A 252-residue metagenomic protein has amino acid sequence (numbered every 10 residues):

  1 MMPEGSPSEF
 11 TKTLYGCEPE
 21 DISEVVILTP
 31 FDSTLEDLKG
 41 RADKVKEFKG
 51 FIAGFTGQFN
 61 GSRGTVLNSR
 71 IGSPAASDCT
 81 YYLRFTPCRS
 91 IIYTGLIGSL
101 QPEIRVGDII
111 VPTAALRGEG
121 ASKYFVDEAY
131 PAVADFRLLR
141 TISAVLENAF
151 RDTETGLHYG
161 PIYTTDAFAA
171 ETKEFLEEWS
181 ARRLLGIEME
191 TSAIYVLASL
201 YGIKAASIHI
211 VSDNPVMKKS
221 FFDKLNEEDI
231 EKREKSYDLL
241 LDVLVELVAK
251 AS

Functional and structural regions predicted by a protein language model:
M1-T141: Metabolite-binding pocket within alpha/beta catalytic cores that recognizes anionic/polar moieties
F31, G98, Y163-F168, A193 (+2 more regions): Glycine-rich beta-alpha junction loops
V45-K49, R151-Y159, K250-S252: Flexible, glycine/charged-enriched surface loops at secondary-structure junctions
A129-R182: Active-site rim beta-loop-alpha module in soluble metabolic enzymes
T141-D152, L197, L239-A251: Generic non-transmembrane alpha-helical segments
E174-E178, R182-N214: A C-terminal functional module that forms or caps the active site or interfaces directly with catalytic machinery
M217-S252: His/Asp/Glu-rich mid-to-C-terminal helical/loop segments that flank catalytic regions of hydrolases
